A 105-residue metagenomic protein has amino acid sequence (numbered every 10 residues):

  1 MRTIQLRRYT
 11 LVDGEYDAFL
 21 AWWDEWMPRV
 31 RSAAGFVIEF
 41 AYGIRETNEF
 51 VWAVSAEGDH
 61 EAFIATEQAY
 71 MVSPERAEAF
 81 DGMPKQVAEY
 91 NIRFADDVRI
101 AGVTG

Functional and structural regions predicted by a protein language model:
R2, E49-F50: Short, surface-exposed beta-edge/turn micro-motifs
I4-R8: Active-site-flanking beta-strand signature of metal-NTP-handling nucleotidyl enzymes and homologous cyclase-like
T10, A53-S55: Short hydrophobic/aromatic beta-strand micro-patches that form the beta-sheet surface supporting nucleotide- or nucleic
T10-L20: Short, surface-exposed ligand-recognition loops at beta-strand->loop->(often short) alpha-helix junctions that present
D13-E15, G58-H60, V98: Residues that cap or initiate secondary-structure elements
A18-F40, S55-R93: An amphipathic, aromatic/His-enriched active-site/gating alpha helix that lines ligand/cofactor pockets
W26, N48-E49: Extended hydrophobic/Leu-rich segments
G43-N48, P84-G105: Long, low-complexity, Ser/Thr/Gly/Pro-rich intrinsically disordered segments that act as flexible linkers and assembly
